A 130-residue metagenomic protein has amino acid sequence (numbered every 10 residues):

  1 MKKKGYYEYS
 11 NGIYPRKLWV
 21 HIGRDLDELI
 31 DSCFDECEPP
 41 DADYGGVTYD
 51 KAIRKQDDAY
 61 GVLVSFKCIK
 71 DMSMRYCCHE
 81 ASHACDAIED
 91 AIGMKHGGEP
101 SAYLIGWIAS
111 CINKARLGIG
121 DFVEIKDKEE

Functional and structural regions predicted by a protein language model:
M1-G45: Non-catalytic terminal regions of proteins
M1-K4, F122-E130: Short, Lys/Arg-enriched, disordered terminal segments
Y9, R16, D27, Y49-D50 (+2 more regions): Intrinsically disordered, low-complexity, compositionally biased regions/tails
G23-D25, D50, Q56, K128: Compositionally biased, intrinsically disordered low-complexity segments
D31-M72, A84-A87: Active-site scaffold of zinc-dependent metalloenzymes
M72-E80: Short alpha-helical catalytic segment bearing the HExxH-like zincin motif of zinc-dependent metalloproteases
A81-G97, S101: Catalytic Zn2+-binding segment of zinc metalloproteases
K95-D127: Post-HExxH zinc-binding segment in Zn-dependent metallohydrolases
